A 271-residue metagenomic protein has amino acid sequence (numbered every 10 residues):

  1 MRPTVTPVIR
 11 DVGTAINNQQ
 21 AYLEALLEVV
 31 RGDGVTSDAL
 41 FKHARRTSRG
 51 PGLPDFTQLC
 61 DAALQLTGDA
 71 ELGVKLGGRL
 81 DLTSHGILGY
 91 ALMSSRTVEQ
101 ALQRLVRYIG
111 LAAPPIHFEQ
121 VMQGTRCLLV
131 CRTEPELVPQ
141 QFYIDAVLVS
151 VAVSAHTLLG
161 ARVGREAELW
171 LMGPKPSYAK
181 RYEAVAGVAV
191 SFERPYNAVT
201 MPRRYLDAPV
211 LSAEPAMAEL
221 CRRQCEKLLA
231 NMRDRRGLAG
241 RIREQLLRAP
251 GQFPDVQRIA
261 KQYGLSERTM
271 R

Functional and structural regions predicted by a protein language model:
M1-L128: N-terminal low-complexity or simple alpha-helical regulatory segments that function as activation/interaction modules
R2-Y22, T133, Q140, R162 (+1 more regions): Surface-exposed, interaction-prone regions with an acidic/low-complexity signature
Q20, E24, E99, Q141-V149 (+4 more regions): Short, well-ordered alpha-helical segments
C60, L148-A152, C225: Hydrophobic alpha-helical core bundles mediating ligand binding, dimerization, or RNAP-core interactions
T83-Y205: N-terminal regulatory/effector-sensing and dimerization cores that precede helix-turn-helix DNA-binding domains
P176-R271: Extended mid-to-C-terminal alpha-helical interaction segments
